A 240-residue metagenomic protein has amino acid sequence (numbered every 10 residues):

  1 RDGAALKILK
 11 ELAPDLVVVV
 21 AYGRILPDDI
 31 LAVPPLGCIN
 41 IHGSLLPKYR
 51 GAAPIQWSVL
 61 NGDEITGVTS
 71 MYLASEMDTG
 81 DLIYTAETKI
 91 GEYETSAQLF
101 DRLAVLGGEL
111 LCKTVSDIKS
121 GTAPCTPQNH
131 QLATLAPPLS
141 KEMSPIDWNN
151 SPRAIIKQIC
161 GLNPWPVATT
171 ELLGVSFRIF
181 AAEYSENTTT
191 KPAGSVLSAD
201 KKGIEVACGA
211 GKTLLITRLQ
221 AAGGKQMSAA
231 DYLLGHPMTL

Functional and structural regions predicted by a protein language model:
R1-P166, S198-K201, K212-T213, A221-G223 (+3 more regions): One-carbon transfer enzymes
T69, T169-E171, G203-A207: Residue-level detector of beta-strand face positions
P127-Q128, T170-G174: Short coil/turn segments at secondary-structure boundaries
N149, E171-L173, G209-A210: Short strand-coil-strand connectors
L172-K191: Short, solvent-exposed recognition patches
S185-L214: Low-complexity, glycine/alanine/valine/leucine- and proline-rich hydrophobic stretches
